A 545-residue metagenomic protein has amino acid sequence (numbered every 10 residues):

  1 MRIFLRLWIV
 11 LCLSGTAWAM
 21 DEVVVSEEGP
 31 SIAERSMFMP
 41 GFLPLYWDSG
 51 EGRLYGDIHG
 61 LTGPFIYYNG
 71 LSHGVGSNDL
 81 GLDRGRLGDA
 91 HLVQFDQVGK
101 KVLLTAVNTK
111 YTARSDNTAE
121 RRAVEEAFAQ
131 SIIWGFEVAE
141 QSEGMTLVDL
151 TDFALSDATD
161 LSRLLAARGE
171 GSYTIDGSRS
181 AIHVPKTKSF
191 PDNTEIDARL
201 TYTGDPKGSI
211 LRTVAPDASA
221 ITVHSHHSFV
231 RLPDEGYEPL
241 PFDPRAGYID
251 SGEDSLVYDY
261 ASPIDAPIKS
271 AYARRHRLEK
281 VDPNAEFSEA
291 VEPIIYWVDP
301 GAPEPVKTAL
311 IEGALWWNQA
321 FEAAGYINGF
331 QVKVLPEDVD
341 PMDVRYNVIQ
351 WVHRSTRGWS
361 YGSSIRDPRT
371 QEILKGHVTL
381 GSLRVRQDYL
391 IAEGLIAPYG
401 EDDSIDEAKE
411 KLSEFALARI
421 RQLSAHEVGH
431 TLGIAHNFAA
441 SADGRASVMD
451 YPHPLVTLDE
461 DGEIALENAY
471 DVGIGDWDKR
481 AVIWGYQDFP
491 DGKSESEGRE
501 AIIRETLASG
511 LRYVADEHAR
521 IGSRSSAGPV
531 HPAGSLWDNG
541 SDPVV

Functional and structural regions predicted by a protein language model:
R2-V10: Sec-dependent signal peptide recognition, specifically the positively charged N-region followed immediately by
G15-A19: Sec/Tat signal peptide C-region and signal peptidase I cleavage site
M20-A302, L335-Q387, A392-S413, I420: Auxiliary tRNA-acceptor-end handling modules of aminoacyl-tRNA synthetases
G63, P303-G329: Zn2+-dependent metallopeptidase catalytic core
N284, N318-G329, G358, L432-A439: Secondary-structure transition/capping motifs at alpha-helix termini and the adjoining loop/turn into the next element
V306-G313, A416, I420, S424: Stable alpha-helical elements in mature extracytoplasmic
V334-H353, A418-G473: The catalytic-center signature of Zn2+-dependent metalloproteases
D443-V545: Conserved catalytic/binding loops enriched for acidic/polar residues
